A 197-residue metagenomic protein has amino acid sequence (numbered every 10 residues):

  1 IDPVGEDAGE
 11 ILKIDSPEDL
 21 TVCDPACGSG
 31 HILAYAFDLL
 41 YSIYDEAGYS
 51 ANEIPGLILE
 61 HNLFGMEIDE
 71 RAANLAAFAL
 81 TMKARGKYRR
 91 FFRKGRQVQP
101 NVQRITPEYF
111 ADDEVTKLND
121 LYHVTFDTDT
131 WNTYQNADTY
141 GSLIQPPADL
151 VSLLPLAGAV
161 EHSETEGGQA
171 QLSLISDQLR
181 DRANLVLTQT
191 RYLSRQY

Functional and structural regions predicted by a protein language model:
I1-Y197: SAM-dependent methyltransferase catalytic region
